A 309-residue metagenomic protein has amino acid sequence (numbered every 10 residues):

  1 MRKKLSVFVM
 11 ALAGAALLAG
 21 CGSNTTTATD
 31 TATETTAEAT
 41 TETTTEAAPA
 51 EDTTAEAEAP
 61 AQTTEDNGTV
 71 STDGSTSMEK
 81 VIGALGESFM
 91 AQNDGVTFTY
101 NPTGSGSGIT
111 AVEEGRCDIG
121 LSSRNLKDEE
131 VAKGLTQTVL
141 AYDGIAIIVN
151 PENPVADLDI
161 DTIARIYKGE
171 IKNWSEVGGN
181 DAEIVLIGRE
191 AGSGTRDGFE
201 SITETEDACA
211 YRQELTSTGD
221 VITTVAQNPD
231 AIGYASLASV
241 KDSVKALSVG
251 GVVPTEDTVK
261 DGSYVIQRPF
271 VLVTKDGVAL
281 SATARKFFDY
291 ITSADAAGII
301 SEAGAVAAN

Functional and structural regions predicted by a protein language model:
M1-V9: Bacterial Sec-dependent N-terminal signal peptides
M10-G14: Hydrophobic helical h-region of N-terminal Sec-dependent signal peptides in bacterial secretory/periplasmic proteins
L17-G20: C-terminal motif of bacterial Sec signal peptides marking the signal peptidase cleavage site
G22-A28, E38, E46-N309: Exported/periplasmic ABC-transporter solute-binding proteins
E34-E42: Short extracytoplasmic/periplasmic juxtamembrane "stem" segments immediately C-terminal to an N-terminal membrane anchor
